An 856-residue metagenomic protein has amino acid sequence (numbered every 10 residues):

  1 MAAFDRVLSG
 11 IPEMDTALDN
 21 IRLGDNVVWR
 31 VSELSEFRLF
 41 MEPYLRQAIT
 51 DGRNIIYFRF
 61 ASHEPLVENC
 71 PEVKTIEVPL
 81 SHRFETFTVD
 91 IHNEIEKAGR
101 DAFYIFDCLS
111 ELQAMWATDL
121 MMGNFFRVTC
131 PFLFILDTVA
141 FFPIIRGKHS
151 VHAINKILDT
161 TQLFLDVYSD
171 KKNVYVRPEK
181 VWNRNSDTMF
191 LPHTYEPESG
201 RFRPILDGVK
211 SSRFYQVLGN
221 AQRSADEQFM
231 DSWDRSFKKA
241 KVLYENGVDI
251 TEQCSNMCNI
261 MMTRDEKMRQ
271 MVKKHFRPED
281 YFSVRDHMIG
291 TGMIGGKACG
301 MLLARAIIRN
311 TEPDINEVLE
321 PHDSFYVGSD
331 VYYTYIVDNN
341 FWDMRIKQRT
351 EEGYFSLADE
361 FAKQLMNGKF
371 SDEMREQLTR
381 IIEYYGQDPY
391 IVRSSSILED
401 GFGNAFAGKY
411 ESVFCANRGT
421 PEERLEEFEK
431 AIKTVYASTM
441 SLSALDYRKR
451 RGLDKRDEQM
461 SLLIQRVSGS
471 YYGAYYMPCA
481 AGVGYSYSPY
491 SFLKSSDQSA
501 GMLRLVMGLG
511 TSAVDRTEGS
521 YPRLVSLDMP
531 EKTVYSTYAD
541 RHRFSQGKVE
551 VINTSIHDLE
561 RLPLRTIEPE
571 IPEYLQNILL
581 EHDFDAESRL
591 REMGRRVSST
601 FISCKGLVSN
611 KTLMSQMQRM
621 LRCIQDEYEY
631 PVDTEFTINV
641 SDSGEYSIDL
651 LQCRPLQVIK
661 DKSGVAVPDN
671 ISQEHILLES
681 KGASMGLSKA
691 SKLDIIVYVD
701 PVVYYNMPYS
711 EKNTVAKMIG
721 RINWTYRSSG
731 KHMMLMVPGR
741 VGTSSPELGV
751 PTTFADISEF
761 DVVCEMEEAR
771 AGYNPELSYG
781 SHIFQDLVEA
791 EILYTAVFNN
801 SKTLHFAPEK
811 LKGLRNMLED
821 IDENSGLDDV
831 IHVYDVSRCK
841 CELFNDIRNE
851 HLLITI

Functional and structural regions predicted by a protein language model:
R6-S62: Glycine-rich P-loop/Walker A and Walker A-like loops and their local beta1-loop-alpha1 context in P-loop NTPases
G24-S32, N54-I56, D101-F103, V139-F141 (+2 more regions): Residue-level preference for the first positions of well-ordered beta-strands
D51-A114: Conserved inter-motif catalytic segment of the P-loop NTP-binding fold
M115-W116, M121-K148: Substrate-engagement module of ASCE P-loop NTPases
I145-P197: Phosphate-binding/switch region of NTP-binding enzymes
G147, M268-M271, H275-D314, K369-E767 (+3 more regions): Conserved mixed alpha/beta core segments that line enzyme active sites in large multi-domain catalysts
E196-P278, H287, G742, P751-I856: Long, compositionally biased, glycine/small-hydrophobic-enriched stretches that function as flexible linkers, tethers
F282-N340, R345-I346, E352-D372: A conserved helix-loop-beta module that forms one wall/lid of the active-site cleft in ATP-utilizing catalytic domains
